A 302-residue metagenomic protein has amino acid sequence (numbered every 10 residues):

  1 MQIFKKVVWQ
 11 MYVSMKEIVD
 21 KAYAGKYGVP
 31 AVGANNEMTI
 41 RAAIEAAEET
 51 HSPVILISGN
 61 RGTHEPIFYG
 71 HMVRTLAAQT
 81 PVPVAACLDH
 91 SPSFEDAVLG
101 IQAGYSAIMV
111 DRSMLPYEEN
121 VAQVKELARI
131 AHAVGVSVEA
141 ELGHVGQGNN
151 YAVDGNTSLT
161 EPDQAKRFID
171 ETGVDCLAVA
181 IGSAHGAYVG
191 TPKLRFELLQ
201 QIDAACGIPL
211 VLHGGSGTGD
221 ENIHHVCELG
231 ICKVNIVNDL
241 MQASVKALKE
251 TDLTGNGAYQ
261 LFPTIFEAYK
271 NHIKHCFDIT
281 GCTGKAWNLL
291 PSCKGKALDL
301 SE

Functional and structural regions predicted by a protein language model:
M1-Q10: Short, Lys/Arg-enriched N-terminal segments with co-localized hydrophobic residues within the first ~10-30 amino acids
M11-P30, P53, G255-N256, W287: Generic N-terminal amphipathic, Lys/Arg-enriched alpha-helix
M15-K21, N35-G59, Y69-P83, S91-A205 (+5 more regions): Alpha/beta enzyme core
G62-H64: Acidic-and-aromatic substrate-binding clefts and catalytic sites of carbohydrate-active enzymes
V134-V136, I208, L253-G255: Short acidic, glycine/proline-enriched helix-loop-strand junctions
G182, H213-S216: Glycine-rich beta-strand-to-loop/alpha-helix junction loops that act as flexible
G219-E302: C-terminal alpha-helical cap/extension of soluble enzyme domains
